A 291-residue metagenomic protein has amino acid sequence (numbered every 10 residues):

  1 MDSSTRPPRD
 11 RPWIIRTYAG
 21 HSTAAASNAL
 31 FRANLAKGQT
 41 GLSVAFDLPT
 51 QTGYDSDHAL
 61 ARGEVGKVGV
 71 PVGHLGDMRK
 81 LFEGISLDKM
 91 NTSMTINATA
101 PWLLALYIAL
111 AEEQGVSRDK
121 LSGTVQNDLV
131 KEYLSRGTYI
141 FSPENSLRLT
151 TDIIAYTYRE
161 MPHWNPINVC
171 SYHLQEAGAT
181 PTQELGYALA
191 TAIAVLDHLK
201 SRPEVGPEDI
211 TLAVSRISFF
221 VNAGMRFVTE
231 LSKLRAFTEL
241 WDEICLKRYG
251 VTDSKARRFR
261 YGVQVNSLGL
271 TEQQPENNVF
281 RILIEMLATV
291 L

Functional and structural regions predicted by a protein language model:
M1-T229, R248, K255-G262, V290: Catalytic alpha/beta active-site cores
R9, G206, L270, F280-L283: Acidic, glycine-enriched catalytic cores built around paired aspartates
T50, G269, M286: Glycine-rich nucleotide phosphate-binding loop and flanking beta-alpha elements of Rossmann-like dinucleotide-binding
L104-A105, E239, R281: A generic alpha-helix surface/boundary motif
V195, L240-I244: Short, well-ordered amphipathic alpha-helical segments that serve as non-catalytic structural scaffolds within diverse
E230-T238: Extended amphipathic alpha-helical segments enriched in small hydrophobics
D242, N266-N277: Flexible, glycine/threonine-enriched loop-and-boundary segments that flank and lead into catalytic domains of large
I284, L291: Active-site or pore-adjacent capping/gating segments
